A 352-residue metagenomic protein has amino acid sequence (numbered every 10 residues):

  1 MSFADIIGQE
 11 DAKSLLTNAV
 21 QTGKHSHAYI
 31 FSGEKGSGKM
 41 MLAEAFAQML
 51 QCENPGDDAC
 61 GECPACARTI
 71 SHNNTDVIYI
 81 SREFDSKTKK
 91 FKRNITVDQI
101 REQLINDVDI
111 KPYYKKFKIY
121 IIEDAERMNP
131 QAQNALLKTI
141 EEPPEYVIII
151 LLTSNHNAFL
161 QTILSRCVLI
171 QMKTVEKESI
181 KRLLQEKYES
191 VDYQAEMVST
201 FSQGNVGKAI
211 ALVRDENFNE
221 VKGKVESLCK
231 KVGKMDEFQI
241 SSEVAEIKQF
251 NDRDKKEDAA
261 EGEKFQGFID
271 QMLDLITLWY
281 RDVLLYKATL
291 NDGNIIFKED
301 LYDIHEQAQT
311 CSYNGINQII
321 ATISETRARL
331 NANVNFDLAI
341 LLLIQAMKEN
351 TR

Functional and structural regions predicted by a protein language model:
M1-M49, R68, E145-V147, S154-L275 (+1 more regions): Charged, glycine-rich active-site and insertion segments that engage polyanionic ligands
S2-Q131: Clamp-loader machinery-focused feature within the broader ASCE/P-loop NTPase space
N106, K138, Q161, S165: Conserved adenine-binding aromatic site and its adjacent loop/helix in ATP-hydrolyzing domains
N134-L151: Conserved catalytic/switch belt of AAA+ P-loop NTPases
